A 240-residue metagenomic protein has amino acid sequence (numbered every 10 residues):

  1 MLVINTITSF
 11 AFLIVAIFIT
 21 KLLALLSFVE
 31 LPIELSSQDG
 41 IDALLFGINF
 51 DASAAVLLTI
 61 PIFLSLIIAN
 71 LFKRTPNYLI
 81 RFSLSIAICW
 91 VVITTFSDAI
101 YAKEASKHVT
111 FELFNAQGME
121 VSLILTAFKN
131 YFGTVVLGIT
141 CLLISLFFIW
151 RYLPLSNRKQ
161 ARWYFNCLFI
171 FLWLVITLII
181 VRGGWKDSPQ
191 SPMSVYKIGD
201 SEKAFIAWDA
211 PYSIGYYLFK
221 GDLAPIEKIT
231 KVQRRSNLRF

Functional and structural regions predicted by a protein language model:
L2-W208, Y212-L223: Transmembrane and membrane-interface helices of multi-pass, inner-membrane envelope-modifying transferases
P154, P225-F240: Extracytosolic and intramembrane catalytic regions of membrane-associated proteins in envelope/secretory systems
